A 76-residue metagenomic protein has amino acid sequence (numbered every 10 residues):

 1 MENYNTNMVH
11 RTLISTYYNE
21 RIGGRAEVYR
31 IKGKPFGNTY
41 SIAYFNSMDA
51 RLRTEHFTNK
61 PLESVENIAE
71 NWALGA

Functional and structural regions predicted by a protein language model:
M1-S41: Short N-terminal "domain-start" leader segments that mark the transition from disordered tails or signal peptides into
P35-N59: Intrinsically disordered, low-complexity regulatory segments enriched in Ser/Thr/Pro and charged residues
D49-R51, T58-A76: A short, charged, amphipathic alpha-helix used as a generic interaction element across diverse proteins
